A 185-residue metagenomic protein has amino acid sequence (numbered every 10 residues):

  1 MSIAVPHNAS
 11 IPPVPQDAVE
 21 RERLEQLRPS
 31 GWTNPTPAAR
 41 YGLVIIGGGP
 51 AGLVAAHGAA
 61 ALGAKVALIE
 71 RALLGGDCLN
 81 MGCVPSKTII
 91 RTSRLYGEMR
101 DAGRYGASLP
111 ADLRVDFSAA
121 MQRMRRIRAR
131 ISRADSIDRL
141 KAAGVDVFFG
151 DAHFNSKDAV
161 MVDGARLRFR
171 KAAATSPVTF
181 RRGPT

Functional and structural regions predicted by a protein language model:
S2-Y41, G58-A64, I69-T185: Glycine-rich flavin
G47-P50, R71-A72: Glycine-rich Rossmann-fold phosphate-binding loop(s) that bind the pyrophosphate of adenine dinucleotide cofactors
L53: Residues forming the Rossmann-fold NAD(P)(H) cofactor-binding site
